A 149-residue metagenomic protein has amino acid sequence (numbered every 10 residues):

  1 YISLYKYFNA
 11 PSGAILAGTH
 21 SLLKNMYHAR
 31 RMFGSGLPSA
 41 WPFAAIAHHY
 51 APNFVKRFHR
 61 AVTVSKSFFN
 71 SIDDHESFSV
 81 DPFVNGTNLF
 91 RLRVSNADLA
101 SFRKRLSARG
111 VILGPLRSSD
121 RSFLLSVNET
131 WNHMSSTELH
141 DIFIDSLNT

Functional and structural regions predicted by a protein language model:
Y1-E76, V80-R93: Active-site C-terminal subdomain of aminotransferase-like
D73, S77-N148: Conserved C-terminal alpha-helix-loop-beta "cap" of PLP-dependent enzymes that closes/shapes the active-site mouth
